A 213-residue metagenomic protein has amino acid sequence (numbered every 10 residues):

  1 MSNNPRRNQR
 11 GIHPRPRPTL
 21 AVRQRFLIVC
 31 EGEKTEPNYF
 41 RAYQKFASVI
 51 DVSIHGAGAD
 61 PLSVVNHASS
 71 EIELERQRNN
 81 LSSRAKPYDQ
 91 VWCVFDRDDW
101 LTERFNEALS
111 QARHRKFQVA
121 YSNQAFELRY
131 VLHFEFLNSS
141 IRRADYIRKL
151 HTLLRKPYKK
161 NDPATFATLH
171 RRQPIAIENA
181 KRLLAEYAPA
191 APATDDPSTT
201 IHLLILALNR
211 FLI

Functional and structural regions predicted by a protein language model:
M1-L27, P37, R41-G56, R76-W92 (+1 more regions): C-terminal accessory helical subdomains adjacent to catalytic cores in phosphodiester- and nucleotide-handling enzymes
E31-E33: Helix N-cap/beta->alpha junction signal
G58-L81: A broadly used, surface-exposed interaction patch
